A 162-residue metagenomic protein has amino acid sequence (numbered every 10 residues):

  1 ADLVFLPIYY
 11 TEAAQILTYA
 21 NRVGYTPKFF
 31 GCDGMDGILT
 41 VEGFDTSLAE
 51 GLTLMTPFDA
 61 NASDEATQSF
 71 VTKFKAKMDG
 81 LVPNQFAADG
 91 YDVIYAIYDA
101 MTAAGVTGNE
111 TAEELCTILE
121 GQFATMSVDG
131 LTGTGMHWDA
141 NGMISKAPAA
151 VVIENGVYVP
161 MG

Functional and structural regions predicted by a protein language model:
A1-G162: Extracytosolic ligand-binding ectodomains
